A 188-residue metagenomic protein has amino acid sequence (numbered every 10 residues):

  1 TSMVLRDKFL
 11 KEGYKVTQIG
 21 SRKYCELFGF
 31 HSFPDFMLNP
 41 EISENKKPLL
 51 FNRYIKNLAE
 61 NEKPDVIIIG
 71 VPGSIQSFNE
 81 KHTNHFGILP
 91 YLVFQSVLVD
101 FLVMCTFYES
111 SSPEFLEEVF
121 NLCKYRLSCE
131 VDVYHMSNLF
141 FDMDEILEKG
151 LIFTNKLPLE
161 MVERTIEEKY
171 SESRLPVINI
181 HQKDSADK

Functional and structural regions predicted by a protein language model:
T1-K11: Glycine-rich phosphate-binding P-loop
K11-E12, L58: A charged, amphipathic alpha-helical module
K15-T17: Conserved G1/Walker A P-loop phosphate-binding module
G20-H31, F140-D142: Short connector loops at secondary-structure junctions
L27-G73: Conserved nucleotide-sensing/catalytic segment adjacent to the nucleotide-binding pocket in NTP-handling enzymes
L49-R53, V66, V71-S171, N179-I180: Conserved catalytic-core segment of NTP-binding enzymes
P176, I180-K188: NTP-binding/hydrolysis catalytic cores, primarily Walker-type P-loop NTPases
